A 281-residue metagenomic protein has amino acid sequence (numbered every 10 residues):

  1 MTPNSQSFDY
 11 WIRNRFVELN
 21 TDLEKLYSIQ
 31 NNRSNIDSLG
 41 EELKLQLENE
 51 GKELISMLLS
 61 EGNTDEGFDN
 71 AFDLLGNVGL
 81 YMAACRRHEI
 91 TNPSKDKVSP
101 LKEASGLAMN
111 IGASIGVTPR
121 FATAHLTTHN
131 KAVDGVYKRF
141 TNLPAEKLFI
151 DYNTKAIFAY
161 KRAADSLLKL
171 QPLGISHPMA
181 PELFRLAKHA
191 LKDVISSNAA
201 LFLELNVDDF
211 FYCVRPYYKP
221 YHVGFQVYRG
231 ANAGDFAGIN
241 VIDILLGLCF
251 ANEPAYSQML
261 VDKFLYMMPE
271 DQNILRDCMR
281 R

Functional and structural regions predicted by a protein language model:
M1-R281: Surface-exposed peri-terminal alpha-helical interaction modules
